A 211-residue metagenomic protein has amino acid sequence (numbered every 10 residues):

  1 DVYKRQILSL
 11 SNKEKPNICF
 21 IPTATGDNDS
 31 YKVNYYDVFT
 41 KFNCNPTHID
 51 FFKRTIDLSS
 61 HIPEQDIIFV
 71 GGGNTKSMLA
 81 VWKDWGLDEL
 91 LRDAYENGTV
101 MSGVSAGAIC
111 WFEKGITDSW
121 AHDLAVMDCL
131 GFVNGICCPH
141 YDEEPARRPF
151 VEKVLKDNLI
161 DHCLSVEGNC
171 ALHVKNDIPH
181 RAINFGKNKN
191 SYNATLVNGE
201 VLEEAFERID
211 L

Functional and structural regions predicted by a protein language model:
V2-Y3: Short, small-residue-biased leader/transition segments that mark boundaries at the very start of proteins
K13-N17: Nucleotide donor/acceptor-binding cores
G26-S30, P145-A146: Short, charged/polar "capping" segments at the starts of alpha-helices and the immediately preceding loops
Y35-P46: Short helix-loop-beta junction
T47-V100: Flexible gly/pro-rich beta->alpha loop and the following alpha-helix that scaffold active-site loops
L79-V81, W85-R148: Class I SAM-dependent methyltransferase SAM-binding "motif I" and its flanking Rossmann-like core
F132, C137-F185: Conserved anion/nucleotide-ligand pocket segment
D177, A182-L211: A conserved C-terminal secondary-structure "cap"
